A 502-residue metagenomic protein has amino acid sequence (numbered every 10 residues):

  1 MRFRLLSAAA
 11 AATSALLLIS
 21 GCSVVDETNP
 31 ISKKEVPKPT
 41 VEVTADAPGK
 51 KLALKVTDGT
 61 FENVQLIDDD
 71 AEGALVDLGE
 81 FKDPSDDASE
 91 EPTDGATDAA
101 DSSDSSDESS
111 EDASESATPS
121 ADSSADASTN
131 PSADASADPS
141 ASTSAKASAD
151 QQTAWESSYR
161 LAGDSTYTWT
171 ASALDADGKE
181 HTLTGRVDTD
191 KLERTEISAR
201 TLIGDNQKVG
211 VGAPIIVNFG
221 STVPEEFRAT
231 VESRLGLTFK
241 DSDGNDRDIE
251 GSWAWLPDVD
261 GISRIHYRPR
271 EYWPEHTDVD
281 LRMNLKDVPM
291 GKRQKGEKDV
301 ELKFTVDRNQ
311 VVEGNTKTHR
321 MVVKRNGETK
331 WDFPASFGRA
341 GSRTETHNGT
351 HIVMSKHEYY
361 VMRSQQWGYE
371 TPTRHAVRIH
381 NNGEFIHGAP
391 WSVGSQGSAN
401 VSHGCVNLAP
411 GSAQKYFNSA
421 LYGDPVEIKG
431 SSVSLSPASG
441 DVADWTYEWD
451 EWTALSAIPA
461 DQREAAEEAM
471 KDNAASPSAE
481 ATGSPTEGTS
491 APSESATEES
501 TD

Functional and structural regions predicted by a protein language model:
R2-L18, S23-R308: Acidic, low-complexity Ser/Thr/Gly/Pro-rich repeat segments typical of extracellular/periplasmic and surface-exposed
V56, F239, P269, S355 (+3 more regions): Pocket-edge structural micro-motifs
A213, V217, E271, H319 (+1 more regions): Solvent-exposed, polar/charged alpha-helical surfaces in well-ordered, non-transmembrane soluble domains, broadly
N218, T222, E226, Y359 (+2 more regions): Structured segments of extracytoplasmic/periplasmic soluble domains in secreted or envelope-associated proteins
I265, V306, E313-T316, N407-S412: Short, glycine/acidic-rich beta->alpha junctions
L285, G327, S432: Flexible, active-site-proximal loop/turn residues at the rims of small-molecule/cofactor binding pockets and catalytic
R293-G394: Gly/Pro-biased beta-strand-loop elements
E345-N348, S364-D502: Exported/periplasmic cell-wall-interacting domains
